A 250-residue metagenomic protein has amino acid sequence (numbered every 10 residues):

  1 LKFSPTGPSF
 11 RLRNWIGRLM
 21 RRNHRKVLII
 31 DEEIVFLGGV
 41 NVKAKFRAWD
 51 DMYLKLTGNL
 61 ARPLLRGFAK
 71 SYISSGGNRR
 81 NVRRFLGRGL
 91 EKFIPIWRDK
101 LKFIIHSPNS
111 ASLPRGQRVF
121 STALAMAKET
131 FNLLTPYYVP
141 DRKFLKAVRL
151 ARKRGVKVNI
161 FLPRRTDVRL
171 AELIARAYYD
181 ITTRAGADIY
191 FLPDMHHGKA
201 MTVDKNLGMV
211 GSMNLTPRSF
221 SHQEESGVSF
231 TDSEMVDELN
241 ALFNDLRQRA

Functional and structural regions predicted by a protein language model:
L1-A250: Charged, low-complexity intrinsically disordered terminal segments
